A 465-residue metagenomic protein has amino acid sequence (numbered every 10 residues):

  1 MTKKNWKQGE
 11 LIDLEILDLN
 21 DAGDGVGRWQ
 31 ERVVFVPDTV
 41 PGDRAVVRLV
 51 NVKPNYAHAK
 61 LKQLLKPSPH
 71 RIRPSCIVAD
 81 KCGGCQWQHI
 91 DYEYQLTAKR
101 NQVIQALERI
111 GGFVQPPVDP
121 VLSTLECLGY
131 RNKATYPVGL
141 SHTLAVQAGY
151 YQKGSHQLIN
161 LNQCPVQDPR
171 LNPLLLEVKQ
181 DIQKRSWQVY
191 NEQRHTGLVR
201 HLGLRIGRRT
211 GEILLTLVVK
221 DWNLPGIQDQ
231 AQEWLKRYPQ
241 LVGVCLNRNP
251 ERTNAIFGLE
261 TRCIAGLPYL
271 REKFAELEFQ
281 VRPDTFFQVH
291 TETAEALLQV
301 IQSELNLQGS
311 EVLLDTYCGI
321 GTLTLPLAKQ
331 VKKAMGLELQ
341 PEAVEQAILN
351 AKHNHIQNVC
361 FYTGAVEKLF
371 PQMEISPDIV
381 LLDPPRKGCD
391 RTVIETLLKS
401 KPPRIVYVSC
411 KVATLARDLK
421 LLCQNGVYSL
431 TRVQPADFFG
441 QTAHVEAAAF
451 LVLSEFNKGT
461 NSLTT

Functional and structural regions predicted by a protein language model:
M1-V78, L314, C360-F361, K368: Terminal RNA-binding accessory module
T2-D13, D21, W222-T465: Rossmann-like S-adenosyl-L-methionine
G25-Q30, G149-Q152, T216-V218, A347: Short, acidic/hydrophobic/Gly-rich beta-strand patch recurrent on exposed beta strands that often constitutes part
R48-V52, P137-S141, R205-R209, V452-S454: Short beta-strand micro-motifs enriched in acidic
Y56, T210-L214, A443-E446: Conserved loop-to-beta-strand segment in the C-terminal subdomain of adenylate-forming
K62-P74, D80-V189, R209, L224: Extended interfacial segments that mediate partner engagement and assembly in macromolecular machines
N132, G211-I213, S310-E311: Nucleotide donor/acceptor-binding cores
L202: Flexible loop/N-cap segments at domain edges
